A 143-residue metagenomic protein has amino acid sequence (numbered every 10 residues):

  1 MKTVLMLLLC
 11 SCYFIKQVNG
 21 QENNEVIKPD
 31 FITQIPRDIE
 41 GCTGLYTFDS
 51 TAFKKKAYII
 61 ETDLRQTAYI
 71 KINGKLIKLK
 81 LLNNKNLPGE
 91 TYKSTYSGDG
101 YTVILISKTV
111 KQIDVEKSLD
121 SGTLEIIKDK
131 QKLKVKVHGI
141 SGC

Functional and structural regions predicted by a protein language model:
M1-E22: Bacterial Sec-dependent N-terminal signal peptides
Q21-C143: Cysteine-centric segments in proteins
